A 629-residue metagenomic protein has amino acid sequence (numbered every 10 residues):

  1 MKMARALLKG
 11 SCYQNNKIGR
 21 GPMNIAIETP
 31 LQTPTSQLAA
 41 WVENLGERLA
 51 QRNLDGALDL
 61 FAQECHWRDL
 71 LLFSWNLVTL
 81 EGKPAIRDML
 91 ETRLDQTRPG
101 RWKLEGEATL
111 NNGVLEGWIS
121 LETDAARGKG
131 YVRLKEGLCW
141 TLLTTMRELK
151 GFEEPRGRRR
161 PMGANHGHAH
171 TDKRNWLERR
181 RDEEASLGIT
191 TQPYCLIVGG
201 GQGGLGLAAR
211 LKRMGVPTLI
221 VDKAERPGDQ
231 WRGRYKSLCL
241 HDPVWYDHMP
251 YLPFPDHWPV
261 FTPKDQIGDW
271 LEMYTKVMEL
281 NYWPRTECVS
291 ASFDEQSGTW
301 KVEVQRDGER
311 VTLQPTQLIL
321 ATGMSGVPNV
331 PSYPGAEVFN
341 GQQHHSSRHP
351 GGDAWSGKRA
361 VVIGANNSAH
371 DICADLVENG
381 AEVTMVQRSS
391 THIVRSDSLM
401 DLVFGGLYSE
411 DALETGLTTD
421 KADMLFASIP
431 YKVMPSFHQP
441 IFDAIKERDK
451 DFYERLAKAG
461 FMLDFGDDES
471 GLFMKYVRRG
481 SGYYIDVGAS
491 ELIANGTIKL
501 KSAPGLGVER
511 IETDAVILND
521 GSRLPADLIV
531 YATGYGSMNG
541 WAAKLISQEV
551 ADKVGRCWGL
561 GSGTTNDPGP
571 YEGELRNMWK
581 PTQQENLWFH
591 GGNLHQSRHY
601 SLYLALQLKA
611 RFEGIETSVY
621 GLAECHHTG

Functional and structural regions predicted by a protein language model:
G21-Q63, R181-Q192: Short, low-complexity N-terminal intrinsically disordered segments enriched in polar/charged residues
N24, W118-S120, A125-E183: Short beta-strand edge/turn micro-motifs at domain boundaries
Q37, E47, Q51-N111: A solvent-exposed, acidic/Ser-Thr-rich amphipathic alpha-helical stretch
T145, P193, V216, V221-K223 (+5 more regions): Flavin (primarily FAD) cofactor-binding/catalytic cores of flavoenzymes
A169-Q192, H344-S356: A short, basic/flexible loop-to-alpha-helix module at the beginning of a structural domain
S186-G203, K358-I363: Beta1/beta-strand and adjacent pyrophosphate-binding region of the FAD-binding site in flavoprotein oxidoreductases
G204-L205, A369: N-terminal Rossmann-fold NAD(P) dinucleotide-binding loop
R232-D269, H392-R455, A459: Glycine-rich active-site loop/strand segments that organize a redox cofactor
